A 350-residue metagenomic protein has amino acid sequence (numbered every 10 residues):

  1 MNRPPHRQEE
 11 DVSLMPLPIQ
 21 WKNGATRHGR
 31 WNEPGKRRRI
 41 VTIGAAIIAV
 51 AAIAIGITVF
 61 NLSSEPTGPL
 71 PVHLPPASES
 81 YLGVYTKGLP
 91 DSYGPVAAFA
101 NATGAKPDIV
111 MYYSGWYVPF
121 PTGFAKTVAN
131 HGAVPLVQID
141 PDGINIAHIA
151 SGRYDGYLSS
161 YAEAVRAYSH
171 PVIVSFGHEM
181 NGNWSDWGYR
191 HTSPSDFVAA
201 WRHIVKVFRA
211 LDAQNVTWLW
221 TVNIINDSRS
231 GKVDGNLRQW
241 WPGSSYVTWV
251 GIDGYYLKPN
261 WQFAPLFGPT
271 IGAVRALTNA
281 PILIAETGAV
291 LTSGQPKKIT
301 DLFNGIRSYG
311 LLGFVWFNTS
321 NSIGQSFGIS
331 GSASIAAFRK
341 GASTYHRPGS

Functional and structural regions predicted by a protein language model:
P66-P119, H346: Boundary/entry segment of secreted carbohydrate-active catalytic domains
S78-K87, P171-I173, P281, A285-S350: Substrate-binding cleft of secreted/luminal carbohydrate-active enzymes
V84-Y85, W201, V205-D234, N279-T292 (+1 more regions): Aromatic-lined carbohydrate-recognition surfaces of secreted/lumenal glycan-active proteins
K87-G94, M111-F124, G143-Y157, N223-G231 (+3 more regions): Acidic-and-aromatic substrate-binding clefts and catalytic sites of carbohydrate-active enzymes
V96-A105, P119-L136, S160-S169, Q239-S245 (+2 more regions): Acidic (Asp/Glu)-rich catalytic clusters
K106-Y113, V137-P141, L237-A264, F317-T319: Aromatic- and acid-rich polysaccharide-binding/catalytic face of secreted or lumenal carbohydrate-active enzymes
G115, P121-V222, L312, F317 (+1 more regions): Substrate-binding cleft of extracellular glycoside hydrolase catalytic domains
G123-D140, I252-S293: Glycoside hydrolase catalytic-domain groove-lining segments
